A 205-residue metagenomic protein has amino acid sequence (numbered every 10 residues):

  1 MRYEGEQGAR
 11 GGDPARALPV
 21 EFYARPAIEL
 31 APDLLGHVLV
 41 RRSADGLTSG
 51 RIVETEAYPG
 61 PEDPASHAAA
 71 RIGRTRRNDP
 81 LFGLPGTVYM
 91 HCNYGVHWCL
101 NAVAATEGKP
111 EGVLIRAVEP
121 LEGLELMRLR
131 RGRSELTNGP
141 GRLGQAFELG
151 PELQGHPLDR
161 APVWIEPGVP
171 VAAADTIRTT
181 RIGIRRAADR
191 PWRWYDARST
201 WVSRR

Functional and structural regions predicted by a protein language model:
R2-R205: Conserved, well-structured core segments that form or line functional sites
